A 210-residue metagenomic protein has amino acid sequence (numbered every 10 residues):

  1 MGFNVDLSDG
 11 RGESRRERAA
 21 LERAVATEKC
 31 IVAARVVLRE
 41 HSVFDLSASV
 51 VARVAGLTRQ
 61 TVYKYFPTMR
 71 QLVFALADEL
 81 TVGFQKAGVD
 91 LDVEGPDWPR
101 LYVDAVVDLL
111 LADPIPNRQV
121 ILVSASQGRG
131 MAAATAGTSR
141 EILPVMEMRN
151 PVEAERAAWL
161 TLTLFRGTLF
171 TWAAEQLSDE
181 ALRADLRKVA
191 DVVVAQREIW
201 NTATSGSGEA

Functional and structural regions predicted by a protein language model:
M1-E13, R140-P144, M148, A174-A210: C-terminal peripheral helix-coil segments that are non-catalytic and often amphipathic
M1-H41, D45-V54, Q71: Basic, helix-initiating cap at the start of DNA-binding domains
L38, R70-L80, S124, M131-A134 (+1 more regions): Alpha-helical DNA-contacting segments of helix-turn-helix folds
D45-S47, M69, R149-N150, Q196: Short glycine/proline-centered loop/turn elements that form peptide/ligand docking sites
A55-F66: Short hydrophobic/aromatic patch on the recognition helix
A75, K86-P114, T161: Hydrophobic alpha-helical connector segments
G88-L91, V120-S124, W172-Q176: Secondary-structure edge/capping motif, primarily at the C-terminal ends of alpha-helices and the immediately following
L122-T163, A181-V194: Amphipathic alpha-helical packing segments from all-alpha helical-bundle domains
